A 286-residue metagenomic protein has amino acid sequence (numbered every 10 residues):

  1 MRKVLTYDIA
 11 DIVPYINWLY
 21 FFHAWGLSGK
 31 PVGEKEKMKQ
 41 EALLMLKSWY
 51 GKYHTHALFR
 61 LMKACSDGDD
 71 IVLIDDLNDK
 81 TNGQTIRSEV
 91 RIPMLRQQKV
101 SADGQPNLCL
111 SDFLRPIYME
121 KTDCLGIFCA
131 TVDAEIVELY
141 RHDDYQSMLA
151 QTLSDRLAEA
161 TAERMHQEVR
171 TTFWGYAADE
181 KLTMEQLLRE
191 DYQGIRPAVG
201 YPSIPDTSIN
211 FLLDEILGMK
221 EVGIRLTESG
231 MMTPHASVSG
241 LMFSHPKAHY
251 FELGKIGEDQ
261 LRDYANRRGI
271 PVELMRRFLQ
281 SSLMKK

Functional and structural regions predicted by a protein language model:
M1-S147, T152: Active-site loops and adjacent core secondary-structure elements that bind or stabilize anionic groups
P106-K286: C-terminal accessory domains/tails appended to large, multi-domain proteins
